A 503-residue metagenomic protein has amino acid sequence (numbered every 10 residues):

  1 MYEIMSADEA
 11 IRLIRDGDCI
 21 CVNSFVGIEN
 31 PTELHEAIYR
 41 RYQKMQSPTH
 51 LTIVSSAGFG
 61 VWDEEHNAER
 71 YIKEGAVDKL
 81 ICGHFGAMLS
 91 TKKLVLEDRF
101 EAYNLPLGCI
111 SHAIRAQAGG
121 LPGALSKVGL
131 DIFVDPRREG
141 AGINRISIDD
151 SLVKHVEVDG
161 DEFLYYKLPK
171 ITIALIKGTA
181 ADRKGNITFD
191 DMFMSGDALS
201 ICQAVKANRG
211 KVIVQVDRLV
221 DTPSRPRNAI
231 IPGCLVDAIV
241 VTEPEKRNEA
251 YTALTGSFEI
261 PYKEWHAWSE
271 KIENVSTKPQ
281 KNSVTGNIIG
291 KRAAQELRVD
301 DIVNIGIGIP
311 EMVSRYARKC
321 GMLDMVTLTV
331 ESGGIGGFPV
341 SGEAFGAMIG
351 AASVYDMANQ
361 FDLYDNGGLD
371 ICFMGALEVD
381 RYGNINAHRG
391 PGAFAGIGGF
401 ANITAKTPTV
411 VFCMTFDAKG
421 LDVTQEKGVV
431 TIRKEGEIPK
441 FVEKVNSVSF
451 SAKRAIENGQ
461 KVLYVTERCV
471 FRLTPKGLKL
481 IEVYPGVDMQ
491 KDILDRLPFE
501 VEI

Functional and structural regions predicted by a protein language model:
Y2-R12, V26-Q43, A57-Y71, A76-I272 (+2 more regions): Conserved phosphate- and dinucleotide-binding cores of soluble alpha/beta proteins, encompassing both enzyme active
S6-C19, P169, R292-I302: Glycine-rich phosphate/diphosphate-binding loops that line cofactor/substrate pockets in enzymes
R15-C21, A267-P279: Generic N-terminal amphipathic, Lys/Arg-enriched alpha-helix
D18, S47-L51, D78, D300-D301: Nucleotide donor/acceptor-binding cores
C19-S24, T52-S55: Short glycine-rich or small-residue beta-strand-to-loop segments that form or flank ligand, phosphate, metal/Fe-S
I38-L51, V326: Beta-solenoid repeat scaffold
T49, P279-S283, N287-R298, I302 (+1 more regions): Glycine-rich phosphate/ribose-binding loops and adjacent secondary-structure elements that form binding surfaces
